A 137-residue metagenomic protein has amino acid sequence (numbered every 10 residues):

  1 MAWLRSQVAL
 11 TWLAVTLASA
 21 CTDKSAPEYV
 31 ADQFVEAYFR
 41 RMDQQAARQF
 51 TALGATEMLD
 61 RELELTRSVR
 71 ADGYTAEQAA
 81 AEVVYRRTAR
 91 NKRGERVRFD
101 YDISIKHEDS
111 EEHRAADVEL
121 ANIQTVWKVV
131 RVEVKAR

Functional and structural regions predicted by a protein language model:
M1-S19: Sec-dependent bacterial lipoprotein signal peptides
L4, A18-R40: Short, low-complexity N-terminal intrinsically disordered segments enriched in polar/charged residues
R5, W12, D32, A80-A81 (+1 more regions): Low-complexity, intrinsically disordered short peptide segments enriched in small/polar/basic residues
A20, A26, L59-L63, D117-A121: A general secondary-structure boundary signal
Q33, A37-R41, F50-G54, I123: Structured segments of extracytoplasmic/periplasmic soluble domains in secreted or envelope-associated proteins
Q44-R96: Short solvent-exposed beta->alpha transition segments
A89-R137: Exposed beta-sheet edge and beta->alpha loop/turn motif
